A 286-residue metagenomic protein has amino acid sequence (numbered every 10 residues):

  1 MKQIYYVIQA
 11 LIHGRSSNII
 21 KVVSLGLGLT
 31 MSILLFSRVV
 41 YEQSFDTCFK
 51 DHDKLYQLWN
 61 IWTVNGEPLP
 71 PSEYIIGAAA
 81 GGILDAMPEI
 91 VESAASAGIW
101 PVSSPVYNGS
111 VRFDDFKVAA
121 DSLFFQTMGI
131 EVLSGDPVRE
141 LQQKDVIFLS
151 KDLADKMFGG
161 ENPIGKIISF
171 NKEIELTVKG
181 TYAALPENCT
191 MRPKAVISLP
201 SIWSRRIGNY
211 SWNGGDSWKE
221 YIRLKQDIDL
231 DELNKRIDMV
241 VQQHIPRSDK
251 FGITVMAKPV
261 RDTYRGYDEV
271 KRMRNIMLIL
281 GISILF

Functional and structural regions predicted by a protein language model:
Q3-G14: A short amphipathic helical element positioned immediately N-terminal to and/or at the very start of a transmembrane
Y5, I20, L55, G77 (+2 more regions): Membrane-embedded glycan transfer/ligation machinery that uses polyprenyl lipid-linked sugar donors/oligosaccharides
H13-Q43, D53, L285-F286: Short, strongly hydrophobic transmembrane alpha-helices
R15-S16, V111, R272-M273: Membrane-helix interface segments
T30, S217, L280-S283: Membrane-embedded alpha-helical segments of multi-pass membrane proteins, especially the transmembrane helices
S32, F36-I164, S169-T177, K235 (+2 more regions): Structured, solvent-exposed hinge/loop segments at the ends of secondary-structure elements
D121-D136, I147-K271: Mid-to-C-terminal secondary-structure elements that act as membrane-proximal/extracytoplasmic interface segments
D268-L285: N-terminal membrane-entry
